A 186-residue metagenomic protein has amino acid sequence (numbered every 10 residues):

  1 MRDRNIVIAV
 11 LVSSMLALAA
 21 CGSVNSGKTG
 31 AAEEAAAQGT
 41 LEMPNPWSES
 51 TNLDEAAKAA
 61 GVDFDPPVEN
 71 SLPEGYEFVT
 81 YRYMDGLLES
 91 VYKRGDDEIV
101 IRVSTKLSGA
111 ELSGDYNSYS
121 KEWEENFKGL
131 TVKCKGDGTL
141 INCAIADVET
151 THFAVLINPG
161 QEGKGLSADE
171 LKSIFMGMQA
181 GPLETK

Functional and structural regions predicted by a protein language model:
M1-V7: Bacterial N-terminal signal peptides that target proteins for export
V7-S13: Sec-dependent N-terminal signal peptides
S14-M15, G136: Residue-level signal for mature regions of secreted extracellular proteins and peptides
A17-A20: C-terminal motif of bacterial Sec signal peptides marking the signal peptidase cleavage site
G22-V24: Bacterial signal peptide processing site
Q38-E149: Short, solvent-exposed recognition patches
K121-K186: A short, solvent-exposed beta-edge/loop patch
